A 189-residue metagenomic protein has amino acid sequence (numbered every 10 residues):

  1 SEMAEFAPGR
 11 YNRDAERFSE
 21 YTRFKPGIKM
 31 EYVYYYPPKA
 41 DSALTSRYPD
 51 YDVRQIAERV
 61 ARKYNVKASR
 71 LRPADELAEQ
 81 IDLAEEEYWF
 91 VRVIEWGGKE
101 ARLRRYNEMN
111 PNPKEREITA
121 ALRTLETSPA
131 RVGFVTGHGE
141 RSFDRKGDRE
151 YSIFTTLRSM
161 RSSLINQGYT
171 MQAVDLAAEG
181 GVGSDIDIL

Functional and structural regions predicted by a protein language model:
S1-L189: Short, surface-exposed patches at the edges or C-terminal ends of soluble domains, predominantly
